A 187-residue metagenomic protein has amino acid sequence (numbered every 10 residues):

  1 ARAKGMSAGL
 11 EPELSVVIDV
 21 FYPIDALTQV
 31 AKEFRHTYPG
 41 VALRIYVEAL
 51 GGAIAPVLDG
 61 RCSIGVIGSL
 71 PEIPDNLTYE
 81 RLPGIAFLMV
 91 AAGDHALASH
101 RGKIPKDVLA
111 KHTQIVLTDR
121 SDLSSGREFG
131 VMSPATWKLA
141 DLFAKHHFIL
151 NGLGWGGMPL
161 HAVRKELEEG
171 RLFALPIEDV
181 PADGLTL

Functional and structural regions predicted by a protein language model:
A1-A8, Y38: Alpha-helical "hinge/linker" immediately C-terminal to small N-terminal DNA-binding modules
R2, E33, A55-P56, R81 (+2 more regions): Well-formed, non-transmembrane alpha-helical positions, independent of function
A3-M6, V57, I149, L167: Hydrophobic residues in alpha-helical segments
G5-S7, T28-Q29, A53-I54, G60-R61 (+3 more regions): Short, flexible segments with low predicted structural confidence
G9-E11, L109: Short, flexible coil/linker segments at domain boundaries that flank nucleotide/cofactor-interacting
E11-P74: Central regulatory/effector-binding core of bacterial HTH transcription factors
E72, N76-L153, M158-G184: C-terminal regulatory
